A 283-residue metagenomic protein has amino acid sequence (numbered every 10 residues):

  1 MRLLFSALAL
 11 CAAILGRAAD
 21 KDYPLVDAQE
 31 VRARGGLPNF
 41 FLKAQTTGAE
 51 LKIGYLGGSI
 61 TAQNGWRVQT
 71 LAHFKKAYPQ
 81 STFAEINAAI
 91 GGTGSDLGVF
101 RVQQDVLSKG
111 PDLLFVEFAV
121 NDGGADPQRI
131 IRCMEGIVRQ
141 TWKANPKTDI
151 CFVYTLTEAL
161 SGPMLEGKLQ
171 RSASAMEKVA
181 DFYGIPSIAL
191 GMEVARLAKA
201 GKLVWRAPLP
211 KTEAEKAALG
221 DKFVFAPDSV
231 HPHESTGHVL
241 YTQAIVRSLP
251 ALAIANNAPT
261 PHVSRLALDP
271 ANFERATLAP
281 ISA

Functional and structural regions predicted by a protein language model:
M1-L56, I60-R67, A72-F83, S108-D112 (+3 more regions): N-terminal secretory targeting modules
K21-L25, D149-T155, Q170-F223, L240-L249: Extracellular serine-dependent O-acyl
L37-P38, R67, L71, V99 (+6 more regions): Extracytoplasmic/secreted envelope proteins and their assembly/folding machinery, especially bacterial periplasmic
K52-L56, A84-A89, D112-F118, D149-Y154 (+1 more regions): Structural recognition of the beta-strand scaffold that forms the well-ordered cores of secreted hydrolase catalytic
G54, W66-V68, S95-I131: Oxyanion-hole/transition-state-stabilizing segment in secreted/luminal serine hydrolases and related acyltransferases
S59-A62, I90-S95, V120-A125, T148 (+2 more regions): Solvent-exposed loop/turn segments at secondary-structure junctions within structured extracellular/periplasmic domains
N64-V68, L97-F100, A125-I130, G162-E166 (+3 more regions): Short, solvent-exposed loop/turn and secondary-structure capping segments
E117, N121, V138-S174: Active-site segments of SGNH/GDSL-like serine hydrolases that catalyze O-acetyl group transfer/hydrolysis on lipids
